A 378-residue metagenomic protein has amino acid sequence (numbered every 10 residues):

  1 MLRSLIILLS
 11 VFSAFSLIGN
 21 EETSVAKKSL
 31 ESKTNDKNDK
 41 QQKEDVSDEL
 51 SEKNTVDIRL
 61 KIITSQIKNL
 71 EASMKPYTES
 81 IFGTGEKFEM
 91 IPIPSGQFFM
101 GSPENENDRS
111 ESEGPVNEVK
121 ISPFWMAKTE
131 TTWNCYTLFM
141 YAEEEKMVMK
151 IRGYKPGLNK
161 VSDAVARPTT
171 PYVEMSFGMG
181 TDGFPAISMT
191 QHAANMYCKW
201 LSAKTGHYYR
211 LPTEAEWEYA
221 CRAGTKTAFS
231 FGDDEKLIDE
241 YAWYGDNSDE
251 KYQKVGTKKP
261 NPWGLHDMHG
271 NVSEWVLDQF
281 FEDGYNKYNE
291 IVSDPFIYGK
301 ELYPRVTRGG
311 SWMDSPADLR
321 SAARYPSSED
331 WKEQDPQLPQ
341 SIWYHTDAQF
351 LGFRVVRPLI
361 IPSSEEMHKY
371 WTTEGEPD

Functional and structural regions predicted by a protein language model:
L2-E21: Classical Sec-dependent N-terminal signal peptides that target proteins to the secretory pathway
A26-G83, S364-D378: N-terminal pre-domain segments of enzymes
S51, M100-D108, K120-F231, L237 (+2 more regions): Active-site microenvironments of metalloenzymes and redox enzymes
I81, H266-H269: Hydrophobic alpha-helical segments, especially N-terminal targeting/anchoring helices
T84-M100: Mature N-terminal segment immediately following signal peptide/propeptide cleavage in secreted/periplasmic
E106-V119, T225, S248-K251, H269-D378: Surface-exposed recognition segments
K226-Y252: Chymotrypsin/trypsin-fold serine protease catalytic domain
K258-N261: Short, small/polar residue-rich loop motifs at catalytic or cofactor-binding pockets
